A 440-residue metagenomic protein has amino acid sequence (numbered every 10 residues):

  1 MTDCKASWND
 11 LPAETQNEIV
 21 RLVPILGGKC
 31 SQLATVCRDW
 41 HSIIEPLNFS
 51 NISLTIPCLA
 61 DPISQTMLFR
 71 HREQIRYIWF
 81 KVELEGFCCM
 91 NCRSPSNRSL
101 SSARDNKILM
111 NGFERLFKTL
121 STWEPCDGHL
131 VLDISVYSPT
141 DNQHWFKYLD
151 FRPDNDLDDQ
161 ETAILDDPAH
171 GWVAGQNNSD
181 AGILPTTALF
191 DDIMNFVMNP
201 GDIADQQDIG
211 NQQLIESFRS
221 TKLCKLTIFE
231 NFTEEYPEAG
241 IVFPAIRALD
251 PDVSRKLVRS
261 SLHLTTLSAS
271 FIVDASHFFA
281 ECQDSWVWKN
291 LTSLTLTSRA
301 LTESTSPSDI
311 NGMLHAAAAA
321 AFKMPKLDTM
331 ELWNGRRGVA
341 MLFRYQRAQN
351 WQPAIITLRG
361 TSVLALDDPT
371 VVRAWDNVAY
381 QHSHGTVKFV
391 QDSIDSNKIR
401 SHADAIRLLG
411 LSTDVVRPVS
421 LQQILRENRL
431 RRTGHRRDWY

Functional and structural regions predicted by a protein language model:
T2-M110, W123-P125, H129-K147, P153-D154 (+2 more regions): Hydrophobic regular-secondary-structure patch
D3-R70, L214-L223, N231, Y236 (+2 more regions): Basic, amphipathic N-terminal segments that precede the first structured/catalytic domain
E45-F49, R70-I75, T122-L130, S217-K225 (+4 more regions): Leucine-rich repeat
C58, P62-E73, T119-T122, N211-R219 (+2 more regions): Short amphipathic alpha-helices and their capping/turn segments at secondary-structure boundaries
F80-E85, I134-P139, I228-T233, A269-V273 (+2 more regions): Concave beta-strand-loop units of leucine-rich repeat
S96-L262, D274-E281: Leucine-rich repeat
K118-W123, A280-Y440: Leucine-rich solenoid repeat modules
I215-R247, A269, W333, R337-L364: Long, K/E/R/D-enriched contiguous segments that form extended
